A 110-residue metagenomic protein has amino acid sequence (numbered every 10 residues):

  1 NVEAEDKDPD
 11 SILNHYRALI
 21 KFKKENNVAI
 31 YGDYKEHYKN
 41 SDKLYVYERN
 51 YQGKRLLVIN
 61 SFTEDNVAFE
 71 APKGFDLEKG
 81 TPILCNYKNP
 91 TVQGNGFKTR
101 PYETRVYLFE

Functional and structural regions predicted by a protein language model:
N1-E110: Carbohydrate-interacting/catalytic domains
